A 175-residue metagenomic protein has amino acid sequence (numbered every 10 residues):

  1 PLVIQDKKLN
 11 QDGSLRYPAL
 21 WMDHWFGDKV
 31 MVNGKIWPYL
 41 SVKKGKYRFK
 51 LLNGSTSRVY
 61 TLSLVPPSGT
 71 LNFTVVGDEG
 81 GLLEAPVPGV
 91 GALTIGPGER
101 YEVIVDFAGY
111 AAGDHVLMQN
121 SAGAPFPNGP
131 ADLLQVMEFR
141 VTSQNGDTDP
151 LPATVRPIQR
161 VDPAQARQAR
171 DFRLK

Functional and structural regions predicted by a protein language model:
V3-D162, A166: Histidine- and aromatic-rich segments of cupredoxin/plastocyanin-like copper-binding domains
Q165-K175: Conserved, compact domain cores that house catalytic/ligand-binding motifs in diverse enzymes and effector modules
